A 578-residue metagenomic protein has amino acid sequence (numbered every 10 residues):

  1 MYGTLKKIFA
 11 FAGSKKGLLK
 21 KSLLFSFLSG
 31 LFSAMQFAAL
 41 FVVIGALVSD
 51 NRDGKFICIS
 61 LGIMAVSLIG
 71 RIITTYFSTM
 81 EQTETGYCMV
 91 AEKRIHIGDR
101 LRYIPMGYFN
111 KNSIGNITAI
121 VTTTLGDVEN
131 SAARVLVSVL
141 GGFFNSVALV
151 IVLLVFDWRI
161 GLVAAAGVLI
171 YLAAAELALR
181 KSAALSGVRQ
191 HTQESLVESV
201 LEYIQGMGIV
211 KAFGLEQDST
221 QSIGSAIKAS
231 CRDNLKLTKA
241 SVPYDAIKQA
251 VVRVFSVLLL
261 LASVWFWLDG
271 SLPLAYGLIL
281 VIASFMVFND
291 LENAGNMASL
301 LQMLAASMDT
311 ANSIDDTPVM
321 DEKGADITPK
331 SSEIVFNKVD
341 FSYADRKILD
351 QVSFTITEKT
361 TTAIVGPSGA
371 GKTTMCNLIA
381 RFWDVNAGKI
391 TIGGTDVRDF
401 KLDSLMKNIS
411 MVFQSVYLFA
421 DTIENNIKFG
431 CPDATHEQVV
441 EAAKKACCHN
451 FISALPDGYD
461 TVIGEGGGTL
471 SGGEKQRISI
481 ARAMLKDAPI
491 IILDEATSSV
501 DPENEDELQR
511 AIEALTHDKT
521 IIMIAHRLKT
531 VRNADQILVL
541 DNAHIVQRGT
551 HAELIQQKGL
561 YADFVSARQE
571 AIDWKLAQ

Functional and structural regions predicted by a protein language model:
M1-S33, G54-I59, S78-Q82, G86 (+8 more regions): Membrane-integrated ABC transporters
F9-L18, M106-G107, T123-A132, L136 (+8 more regions): An intracellular "coupling" helix at the cytosolic face of ABC transporter transmembrane type-1 domains
L19-T74, V155-R159, L274: Transmembrane helix-loop-helix hairpins at lipid-water interfaces of multipass membrane proteins, especially the type-1
L24, L28-Q36, L40, T122-G167 (+1 more regions): Hydrophobic alpha-helical transmembrane segments of ABC transporter permease domains
Y87, I95-L125, S199-S222, S313-G324 (+4 more regions): Short intracellular "coupling" helices and adjacent cytoplasmic loop segments at the cytosolic face of multi-pass
A164-A178, G277-D290: Small-residue-enriched core segments of transmembrane alpha-helices in multipass membrane transport and channel
L215, K239, M286-I314: Cytosolic ends of transmembrane helices, especially the final helix of ABC transmembrane type-1 domains
P329-Q578: ABC-type nucleotide-binding domain
